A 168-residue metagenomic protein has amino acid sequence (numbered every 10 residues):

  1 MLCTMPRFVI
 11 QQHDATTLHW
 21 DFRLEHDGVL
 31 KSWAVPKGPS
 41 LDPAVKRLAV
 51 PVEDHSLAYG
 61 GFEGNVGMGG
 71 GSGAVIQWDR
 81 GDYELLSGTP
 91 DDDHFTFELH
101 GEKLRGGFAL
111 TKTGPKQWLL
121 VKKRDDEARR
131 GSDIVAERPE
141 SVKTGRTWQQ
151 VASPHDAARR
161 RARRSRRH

Functional and structural regions predicted by a protein language model:
M1-H168: A charge-rich, low-complexity, intrinsically flexible signal that marks solvent-exposed coils, linkers, repeats
